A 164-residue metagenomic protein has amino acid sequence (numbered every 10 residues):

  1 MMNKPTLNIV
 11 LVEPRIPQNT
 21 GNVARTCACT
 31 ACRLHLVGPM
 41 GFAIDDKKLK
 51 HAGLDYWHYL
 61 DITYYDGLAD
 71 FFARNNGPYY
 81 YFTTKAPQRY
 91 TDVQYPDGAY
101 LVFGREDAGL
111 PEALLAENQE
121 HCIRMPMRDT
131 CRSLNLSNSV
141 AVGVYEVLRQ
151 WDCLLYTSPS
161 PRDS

Functional and structural regions predicted by a protein language model:
P5-N8: Extreme N-terminal starter segment of soluble prokaryotic enzymes
R15-N22, L134-N138: Amphipathic alpha-helical repeat scaffolds
T30, A52, N75, E117-Q119: Short, structured coil segments at secondary-structure junctions
C32-R33, P78: Residues at the starts of beta-strands that form the adenosine-phosphate
L34-P39: Short internal beta-strands
D46-E112: S-adenosyl-L-methionine/SAH cofactor-binding core of RNA-modifying enzymes
F103-G143, V147, W151-L154: Flexible, gly/pro- and Lys/Arg-enriched active-site loops
Y156-D163: Conserved small/polar residues in nucleotide/adenosyl-binding loops
